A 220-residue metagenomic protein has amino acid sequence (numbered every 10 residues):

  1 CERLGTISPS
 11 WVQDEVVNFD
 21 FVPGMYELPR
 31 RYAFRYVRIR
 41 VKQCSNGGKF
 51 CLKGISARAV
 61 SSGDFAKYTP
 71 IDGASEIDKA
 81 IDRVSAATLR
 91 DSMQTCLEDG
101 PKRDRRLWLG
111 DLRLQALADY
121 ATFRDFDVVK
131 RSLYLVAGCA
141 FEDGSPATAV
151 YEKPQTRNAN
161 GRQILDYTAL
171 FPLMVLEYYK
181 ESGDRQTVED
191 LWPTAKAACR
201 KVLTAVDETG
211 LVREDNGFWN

Functional and structural regions predicted by a protein language model:
C1-D99, D111, D127-K130, D143-E152 (+6 more regions): Extracellular/oxidizing-compartment recognition motifs
E27, I71-S75, R105, D119-T122 (+2 more regions): Hydrophobic alpha-helical scaffolding
Y32, R103-R113, R124, R162-L170 (+1 more regions): Aromatic- and histidine-enriched alpha-helix N-cap/loop-to-helix transition segments that scaffold the rims
V37-K42, G110-C139, V175-S182: Alpha-helical support elements that line or immediately flank enzyme active sites and cofactor-binding pockets
L114, L135, T194-A205: Alpha-helical scaffold segments in carbohydrate-active enzymes
E152-P154, P172: Low-complexity, intrinsically disordered regulatory segments enriched in Pro/Ser/Thr and acidic residues
Y167-Y178, L191, A195-C199: Extended, hydrophobic alpha-helical segments in both membrane/secreted and soluble proteins
